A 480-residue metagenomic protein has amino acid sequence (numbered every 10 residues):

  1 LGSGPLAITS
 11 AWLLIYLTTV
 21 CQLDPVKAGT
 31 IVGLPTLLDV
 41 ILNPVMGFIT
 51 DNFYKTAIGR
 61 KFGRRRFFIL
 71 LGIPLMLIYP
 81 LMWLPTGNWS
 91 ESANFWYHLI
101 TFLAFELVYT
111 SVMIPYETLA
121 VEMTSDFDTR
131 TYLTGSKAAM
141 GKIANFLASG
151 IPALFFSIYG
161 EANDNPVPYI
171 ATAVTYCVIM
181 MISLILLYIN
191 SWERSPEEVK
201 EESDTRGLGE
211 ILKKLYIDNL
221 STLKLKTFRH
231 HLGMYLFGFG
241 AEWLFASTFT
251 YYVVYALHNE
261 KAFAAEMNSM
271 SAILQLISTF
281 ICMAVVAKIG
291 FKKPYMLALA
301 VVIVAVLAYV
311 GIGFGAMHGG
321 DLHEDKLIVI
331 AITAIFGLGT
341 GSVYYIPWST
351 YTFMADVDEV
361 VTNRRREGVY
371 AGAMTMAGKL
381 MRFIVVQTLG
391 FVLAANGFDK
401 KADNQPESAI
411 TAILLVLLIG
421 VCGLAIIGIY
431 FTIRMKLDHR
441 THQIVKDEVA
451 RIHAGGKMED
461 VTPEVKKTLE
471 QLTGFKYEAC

Functional and structural regions predicted by a protein language model:
L1-C480: Membrane-embedded alpha-helical bundles of multi-pass transporters/translocases, especially carrier/permease families
